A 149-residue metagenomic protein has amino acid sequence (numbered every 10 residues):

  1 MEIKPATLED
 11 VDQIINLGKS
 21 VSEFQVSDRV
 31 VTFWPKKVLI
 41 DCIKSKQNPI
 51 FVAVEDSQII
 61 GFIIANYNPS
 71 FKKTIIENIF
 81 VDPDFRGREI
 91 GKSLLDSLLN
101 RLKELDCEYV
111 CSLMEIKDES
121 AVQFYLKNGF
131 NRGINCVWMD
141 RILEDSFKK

Functional and structural regions predicted by a protein language model:
M1-E9, D145-K149: Conserved N-terminal entry element of GNAT/NAT acetyltransferase domains
P5-V11, I15-E77, L95, R101 (+1 more regions): Acetyl-CoA-dependent GNAT
A6, I79-V81, M114: Hydrophobic adenine-recognition pocket in adenosine-nucleotide-binding enzymes
V81, G87-N100, K127: Conserved acetyl-CoA-binding loop-helix of GNAT-fold acetyltransferases
K92, E104, I116-I134: Conserved active-site alpha-helix within GNAT-family acetyltransferase domains
L102-M114: Conserved GNAT acetyl-CoA-binding A-motif
S112-A121, D140-E144: Conserved beta-strand-loop-alpha-helix junction that forms the acyl-donor binding cleft
K127-N131, V137-K149: Terminal substrate-recognition subdomain of acyl/acetyltransferases
